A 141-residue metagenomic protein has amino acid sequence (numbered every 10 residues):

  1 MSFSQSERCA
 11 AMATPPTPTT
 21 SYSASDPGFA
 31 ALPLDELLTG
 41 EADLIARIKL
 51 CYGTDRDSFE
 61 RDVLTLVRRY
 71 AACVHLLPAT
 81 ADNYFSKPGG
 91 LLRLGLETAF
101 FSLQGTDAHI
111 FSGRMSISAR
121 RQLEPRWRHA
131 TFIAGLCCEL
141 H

Functional and structural regions predicted by a protein language model:
M1-S25: N-terminal low-structure segments adjacent to metalloprotease catalytic domains across cellular compartments
T20-H141: Acidic/His-rich, divalent-metal-binding segments that scaffold phosphate/diphosphate chemistry
